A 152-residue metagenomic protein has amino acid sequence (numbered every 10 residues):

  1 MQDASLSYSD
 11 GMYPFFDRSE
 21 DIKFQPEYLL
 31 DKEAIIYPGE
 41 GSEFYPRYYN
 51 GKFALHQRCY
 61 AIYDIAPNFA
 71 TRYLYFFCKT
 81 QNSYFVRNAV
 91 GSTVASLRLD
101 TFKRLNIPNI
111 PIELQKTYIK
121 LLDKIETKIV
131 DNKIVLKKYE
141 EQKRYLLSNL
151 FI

Functional and structural regions predicted by a protein language model:
M1-N109: DNA target-recognition domains and sequence-specific DNA-contacting regions of bacterial/archaeal
N106-I152: Amphipathic alpha-helical coiled-coil/heptad-repeat segments
